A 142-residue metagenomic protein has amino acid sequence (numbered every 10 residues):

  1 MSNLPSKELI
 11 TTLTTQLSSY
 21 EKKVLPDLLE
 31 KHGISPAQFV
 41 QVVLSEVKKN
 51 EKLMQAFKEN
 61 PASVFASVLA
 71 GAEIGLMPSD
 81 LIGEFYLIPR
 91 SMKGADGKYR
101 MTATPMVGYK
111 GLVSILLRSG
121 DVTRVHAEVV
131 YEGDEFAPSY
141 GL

Functional and structural regions predicted by a protein language model:
N3-L142: Binding-interface segments
